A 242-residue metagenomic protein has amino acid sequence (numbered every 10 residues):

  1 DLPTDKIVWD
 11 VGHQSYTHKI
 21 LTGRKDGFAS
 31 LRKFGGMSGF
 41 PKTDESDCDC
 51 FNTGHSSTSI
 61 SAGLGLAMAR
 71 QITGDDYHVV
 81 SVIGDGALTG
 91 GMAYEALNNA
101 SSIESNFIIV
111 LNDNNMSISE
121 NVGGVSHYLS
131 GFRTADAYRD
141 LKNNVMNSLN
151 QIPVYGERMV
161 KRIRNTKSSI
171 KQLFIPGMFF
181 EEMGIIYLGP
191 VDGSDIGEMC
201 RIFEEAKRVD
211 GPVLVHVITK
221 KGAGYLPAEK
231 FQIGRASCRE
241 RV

Functional and structural regions predicted by a protein language model:
D1-I103: Cofactor-binding active-site loop characterized by glycine-rich and histidine/acidic residues
D1-V8, F107-N114, F231, R239-R241: Charged/polar interaction segments and conserved charged motifs
I7-D10, K42, S81, I109-N112 (+2 more regions): General beta-strand structural signal in soluble alpha/beta enzymes
D10, F34-D44, D75-Y77, V110 (+2 more regions): Core alpha/beta catalytic barrel or barrel-like domain that forms the active/cofactor pocket in diverse metabolic
I60-A67, L97-N98, I108, G177 (+2 more regions): Predominant activation on well-ordered alpha-helical scaffold segments within soluble catalytic domains
G90-N112, H127-R133, A228: A short alpha/beta connector and helix-capping loop motif
N114-R241: Long, well-ordered, tryptophan-enriched scaffold segments
